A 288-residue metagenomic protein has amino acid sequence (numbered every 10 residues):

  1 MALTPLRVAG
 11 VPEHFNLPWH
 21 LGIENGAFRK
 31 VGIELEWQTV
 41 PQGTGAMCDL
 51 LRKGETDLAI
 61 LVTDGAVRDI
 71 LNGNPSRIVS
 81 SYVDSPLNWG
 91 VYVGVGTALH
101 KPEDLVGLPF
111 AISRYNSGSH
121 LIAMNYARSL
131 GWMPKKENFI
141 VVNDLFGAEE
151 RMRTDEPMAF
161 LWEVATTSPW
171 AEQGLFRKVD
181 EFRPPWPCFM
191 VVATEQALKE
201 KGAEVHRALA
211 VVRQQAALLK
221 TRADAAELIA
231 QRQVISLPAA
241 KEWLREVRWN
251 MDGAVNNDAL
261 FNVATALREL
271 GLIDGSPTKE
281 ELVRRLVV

Functional and structural regions predicted by a protein language model:
A2-W132, F139-V142, M158-V164, L175-R183: Short, glycine-/small- and polar/acidic-enriched structural segments that line small-molecule recognition paths
P12, T44, N116, H120 (+5 more regions): Solvent-exposed, acidic/flexible segments
A127-R128, A171, A230, R268: Residue-level preference for well-ordered alpha-helical positions
F146-I229: Pocket-lining segment of extracytoplasmic ligand-binding domains
E200-D274: Secondary-structure end/capping motifs
R268-V288: Conserved C-terminal helix/tail region of periplasmic/extracytoplasmic solute-binding proteins
